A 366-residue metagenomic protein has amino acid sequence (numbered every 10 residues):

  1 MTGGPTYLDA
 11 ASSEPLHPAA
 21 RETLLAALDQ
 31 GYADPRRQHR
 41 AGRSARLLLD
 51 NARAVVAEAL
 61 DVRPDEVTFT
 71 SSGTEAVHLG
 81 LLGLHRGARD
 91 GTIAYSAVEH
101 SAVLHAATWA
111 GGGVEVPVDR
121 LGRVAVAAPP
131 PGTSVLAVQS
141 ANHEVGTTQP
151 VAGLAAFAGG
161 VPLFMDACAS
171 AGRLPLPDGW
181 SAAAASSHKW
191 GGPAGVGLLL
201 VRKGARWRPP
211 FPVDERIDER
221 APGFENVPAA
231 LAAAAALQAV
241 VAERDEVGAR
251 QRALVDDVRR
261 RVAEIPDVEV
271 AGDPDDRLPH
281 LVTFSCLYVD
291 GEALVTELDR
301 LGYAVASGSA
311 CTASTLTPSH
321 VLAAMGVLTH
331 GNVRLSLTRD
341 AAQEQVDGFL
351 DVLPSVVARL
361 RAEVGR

Functional and structural regions predicted by a protein language model:
M1-R366: Pyridoxal 5′-phosphate
